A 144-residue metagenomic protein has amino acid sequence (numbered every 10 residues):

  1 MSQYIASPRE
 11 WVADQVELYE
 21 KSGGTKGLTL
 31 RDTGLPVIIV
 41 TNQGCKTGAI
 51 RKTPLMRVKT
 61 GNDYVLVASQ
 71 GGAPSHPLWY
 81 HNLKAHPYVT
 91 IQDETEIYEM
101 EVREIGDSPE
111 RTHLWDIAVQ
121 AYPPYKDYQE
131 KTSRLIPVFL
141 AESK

Functional and structural regions predicted by a protein language model:
M1-R31: Extreme N-terminal tail/first-helix region
S7, A141-S143: Long, non-globular segments of proteins
K21-T25, G34-V40, Y122: Short Pro/Gly-enriched beta-strand edge/turn motifs at strand-loop
L30-T33, Q129-S133: Short coil/turn segments at secondary-structure boundaries
G34-G71: Short beta-strand segments
V37, L135-V138: Short hydrophobic/aromatic beta-strand or adjacent loop that forms the aromatic wall/cage of a ligand/substrate-binding
I39-T41, T90, L140: Residue-level detector of beta-strand face positions
Q70-Y125, K131-L135, S143-K144: Short, structured beta-strand-loop surface elements
